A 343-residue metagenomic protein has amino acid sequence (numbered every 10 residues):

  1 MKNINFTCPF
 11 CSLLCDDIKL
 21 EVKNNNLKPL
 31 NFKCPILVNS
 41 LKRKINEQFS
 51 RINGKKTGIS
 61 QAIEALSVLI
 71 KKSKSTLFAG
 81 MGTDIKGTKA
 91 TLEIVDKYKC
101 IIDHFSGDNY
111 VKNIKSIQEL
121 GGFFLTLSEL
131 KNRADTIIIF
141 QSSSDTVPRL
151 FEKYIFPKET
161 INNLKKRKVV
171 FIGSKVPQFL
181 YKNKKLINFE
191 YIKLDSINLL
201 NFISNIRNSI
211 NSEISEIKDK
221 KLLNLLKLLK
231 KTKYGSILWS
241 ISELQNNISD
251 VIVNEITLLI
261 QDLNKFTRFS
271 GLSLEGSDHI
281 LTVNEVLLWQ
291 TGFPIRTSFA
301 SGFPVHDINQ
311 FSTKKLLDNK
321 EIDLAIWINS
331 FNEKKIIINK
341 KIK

Functional and structural regions predicted by a protein language model:
M1-S209, I241-S242, E255, E321: N-terminal export/assembly segments and adjacent metallocofactor-ligating motifs of anaerobic energy-metabolism
K55-K71, K218-L228, I308-L316: A short, well-structured juxtamembrane/interface segment
K86-G87, N246-N247, K335: Phosphate- and divalent-cation-binding pockets in alpha/beta enzyme and binding domains that engage nucleotide-derived
Y98-K153, N163-K166, I260-K343: Extended redox/cofactor-interaction regions of prokaryotic respiratory oxidoreductases
K168, K233-G235, L324: A generic secondary-structure signal marking the coil-to-beta-strand transition
N198-N201, I206-H306: Active-site phosphate/pyrophosphate-binding segments
